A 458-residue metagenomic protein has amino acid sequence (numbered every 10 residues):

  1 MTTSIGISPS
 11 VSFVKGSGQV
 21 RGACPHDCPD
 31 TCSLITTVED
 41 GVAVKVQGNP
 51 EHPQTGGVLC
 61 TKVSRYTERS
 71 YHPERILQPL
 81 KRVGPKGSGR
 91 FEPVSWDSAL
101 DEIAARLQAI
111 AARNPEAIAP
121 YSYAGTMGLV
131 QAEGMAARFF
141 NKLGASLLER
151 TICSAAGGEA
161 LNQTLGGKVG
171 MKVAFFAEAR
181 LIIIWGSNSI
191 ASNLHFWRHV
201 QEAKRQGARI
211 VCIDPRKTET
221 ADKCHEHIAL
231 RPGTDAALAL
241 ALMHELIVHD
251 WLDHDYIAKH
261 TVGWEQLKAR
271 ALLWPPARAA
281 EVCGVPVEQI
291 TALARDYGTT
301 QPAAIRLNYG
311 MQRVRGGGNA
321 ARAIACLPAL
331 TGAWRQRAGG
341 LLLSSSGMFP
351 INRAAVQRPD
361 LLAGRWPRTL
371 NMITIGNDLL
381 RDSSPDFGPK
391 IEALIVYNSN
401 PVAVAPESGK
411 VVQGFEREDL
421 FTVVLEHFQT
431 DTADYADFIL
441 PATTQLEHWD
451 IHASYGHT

Functional and structural regions predicted by a protein language model:
M1-W251, P286, Y397: N-terminal export/assembly segments and adjacent metallocofactor-ligating motifs of anaerobic energy-metabolism
Q19, T55, Y71, V94 (+15 more regions): Conserved active-site and cofactor/substrate-binding residues in soluble primary-metabolism enzymes
P29-D30, E51, A124-L129, Y309-A320 (+2 more regions): Glycine-rich phosphate/pyrophosphate-binding beta-alpha loops
N49-H52, V63, Y297, D378 (+1 more regions): Metal/cofactor-centered catalytic core regions of large enzymes
H72-I76, I247-W274: Scaffold signal of the M16-like zinc-metallopeptidase fold and its non-catalytic homologs
A132-Q201, Q206-I213, A236-L240, A325-Y435 (+1 more regions): Extended redox/cofactor-interaction regions of prokaryotic respiratory oxidoreductases
T218-K223, R270-P275, T299-L307, K390-I395 (+1 more regions): Short acidic (Asp/Glu) and glycine-rich catalytic loops that position anionic groups and cofactors
L242, T261-N377: Active-site phosphate/pyrophosphate-binding segments
